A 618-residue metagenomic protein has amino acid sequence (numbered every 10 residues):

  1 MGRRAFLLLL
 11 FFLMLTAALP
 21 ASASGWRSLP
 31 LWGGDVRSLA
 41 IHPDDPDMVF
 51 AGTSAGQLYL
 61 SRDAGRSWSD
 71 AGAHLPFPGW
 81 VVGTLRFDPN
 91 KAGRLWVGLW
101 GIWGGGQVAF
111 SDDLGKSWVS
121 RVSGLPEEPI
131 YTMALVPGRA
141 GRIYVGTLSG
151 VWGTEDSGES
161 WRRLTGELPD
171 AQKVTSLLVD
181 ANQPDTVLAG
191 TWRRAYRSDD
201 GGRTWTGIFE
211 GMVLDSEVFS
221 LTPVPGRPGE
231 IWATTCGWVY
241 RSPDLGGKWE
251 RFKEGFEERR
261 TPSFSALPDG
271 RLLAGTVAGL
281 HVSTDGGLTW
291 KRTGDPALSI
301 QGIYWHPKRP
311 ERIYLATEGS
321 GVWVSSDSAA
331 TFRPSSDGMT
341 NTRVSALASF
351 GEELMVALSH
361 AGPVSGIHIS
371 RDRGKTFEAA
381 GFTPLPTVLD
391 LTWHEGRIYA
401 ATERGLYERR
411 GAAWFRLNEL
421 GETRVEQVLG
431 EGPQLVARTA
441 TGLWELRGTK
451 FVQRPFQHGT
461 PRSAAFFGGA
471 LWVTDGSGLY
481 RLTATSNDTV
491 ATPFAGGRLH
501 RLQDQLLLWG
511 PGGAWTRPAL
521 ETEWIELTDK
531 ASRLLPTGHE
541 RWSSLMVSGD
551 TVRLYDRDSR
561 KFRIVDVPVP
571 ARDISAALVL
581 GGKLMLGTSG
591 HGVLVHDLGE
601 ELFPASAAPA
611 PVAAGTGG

Functional and structural regions predicted by a protein language model:
M1-L8: Bacterial N-terminal signal peptides that target proteins for export
L9-L15, P20-G618: Extracellular glycan-interacting surfaces
